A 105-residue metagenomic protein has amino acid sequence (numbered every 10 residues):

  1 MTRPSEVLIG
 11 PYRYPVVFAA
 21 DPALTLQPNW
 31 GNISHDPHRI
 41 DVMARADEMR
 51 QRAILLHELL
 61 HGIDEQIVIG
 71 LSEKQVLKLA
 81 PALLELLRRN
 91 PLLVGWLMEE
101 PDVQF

Functional and structural regions predicted by a protein language model:
M1-M49, Q66-F105: Metalloprotease/metallohydrolase-associated module, dominated by Zn2+-dependent proteases
A53-E65: Active-site recognition of the HExxH zinc-binding catalytic motif
